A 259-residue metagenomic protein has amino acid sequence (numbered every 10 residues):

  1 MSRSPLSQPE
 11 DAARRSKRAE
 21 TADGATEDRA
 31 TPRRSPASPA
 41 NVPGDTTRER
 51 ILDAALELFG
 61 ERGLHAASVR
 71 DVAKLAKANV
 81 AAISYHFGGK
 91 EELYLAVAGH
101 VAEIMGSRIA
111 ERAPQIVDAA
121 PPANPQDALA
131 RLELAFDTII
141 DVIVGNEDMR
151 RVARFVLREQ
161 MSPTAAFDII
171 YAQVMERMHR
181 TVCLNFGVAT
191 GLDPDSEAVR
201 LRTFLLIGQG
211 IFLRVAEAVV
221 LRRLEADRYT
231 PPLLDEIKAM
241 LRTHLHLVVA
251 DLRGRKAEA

Functional and structural regions predicted by a protein language model:
M1-S35, A130, L134, T138-G145 (+2 more regions): C-terminal peripheral helix-coil segments that are non-catalytic and often amphipathic
S2, R50, L58, R62-H100: Helix-turn-helix
S35-N41: Short Lys/Arg-rich basic patches
G44, R48-L52, L56: Short, leucine-enriched amphipathic alpha-helices that occur as contiguous helical runs
A67, D148-R151, A198: Alpha-helix N-cap and coil->helix boundary residues
L95-R131: Amphipathic alpha-helical linker/stalk segments
E147-I169, E217-R223: Amphipathic alpha-helical segments used for helix-helix packing
